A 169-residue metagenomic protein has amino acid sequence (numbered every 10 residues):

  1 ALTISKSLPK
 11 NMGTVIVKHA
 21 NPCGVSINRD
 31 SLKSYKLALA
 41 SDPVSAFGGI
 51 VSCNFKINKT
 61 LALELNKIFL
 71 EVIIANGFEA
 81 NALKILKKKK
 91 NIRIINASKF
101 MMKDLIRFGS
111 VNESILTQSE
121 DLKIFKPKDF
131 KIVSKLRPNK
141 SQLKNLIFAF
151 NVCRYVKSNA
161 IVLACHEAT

Functional and structural regions predicted by a protein language model:
A1-T169: ATP-dependent carboxylate/acyl-activation modules
